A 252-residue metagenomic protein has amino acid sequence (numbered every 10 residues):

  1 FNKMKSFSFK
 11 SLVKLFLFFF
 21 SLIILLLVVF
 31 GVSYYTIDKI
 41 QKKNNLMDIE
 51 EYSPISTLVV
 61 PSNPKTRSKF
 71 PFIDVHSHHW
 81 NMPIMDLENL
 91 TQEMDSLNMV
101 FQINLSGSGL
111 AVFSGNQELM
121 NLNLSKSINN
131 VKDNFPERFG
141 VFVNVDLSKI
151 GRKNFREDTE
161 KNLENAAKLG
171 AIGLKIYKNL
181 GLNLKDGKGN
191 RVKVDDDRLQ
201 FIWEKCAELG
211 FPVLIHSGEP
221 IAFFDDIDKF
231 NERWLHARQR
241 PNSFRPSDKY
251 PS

Functional and structural regions predicted by a protein language model:
F1-K3: Short, Lys/Arg-enriched N-terminal segments with co-localized hydrophobic residues within the first ~10-30 amino acids
K5-L25: N-terminal Sec-pathway targeting helices
L12, L27-V28, L58-V59: Detector for intrinsically disordered, low-structure N-terminal pre-sequences
L22-T36: Hydrophobic alpha-helical membrane-insertion segments, chiefly the h-region of N-terminal signal peptides
I24, D86-E88, D226: Alpha-helical transmembrane segments and their juxtamembrane interfaces
S33-K126, N130: An N-terminally biased module of ancient metal coordination in phosphate/nucleic-acid-related enzymes
E118-Y250: Active-site gating/metal-coordination segments in enzymes
